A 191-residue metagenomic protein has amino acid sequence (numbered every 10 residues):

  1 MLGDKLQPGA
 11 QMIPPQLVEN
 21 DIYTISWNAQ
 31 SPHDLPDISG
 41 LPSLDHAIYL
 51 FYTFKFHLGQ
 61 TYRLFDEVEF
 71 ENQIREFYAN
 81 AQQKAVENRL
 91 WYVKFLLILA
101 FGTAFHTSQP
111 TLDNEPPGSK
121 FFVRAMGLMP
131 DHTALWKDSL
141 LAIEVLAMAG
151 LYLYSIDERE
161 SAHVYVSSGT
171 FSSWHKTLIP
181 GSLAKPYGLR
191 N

Functional and structural regions predicted by a protein language model:
L2, A10, H175, K185-N191: Acidic/histidine-rich catalytic neighborhood
L6, Q11-L141, M148-E158: C-terminal transcriptional activation/regulatory domains of eukaryotic transcription factors
L97, E144, V164-S168: Short amphipathic alpha-helical face segments that pack within enzyme cores and frequently flank/anchor catalytic
M129-H132, W136, S173, A184 (+1 more regions): Alpha-helical junction/boundary sensor with strong preference for TPR arrays
G150-Y154, W174, K185: Tandem alpha-helical RNA-recognition repeat domains
E158-W174, I179-L183: Classical protein tyrosine phosphatase
